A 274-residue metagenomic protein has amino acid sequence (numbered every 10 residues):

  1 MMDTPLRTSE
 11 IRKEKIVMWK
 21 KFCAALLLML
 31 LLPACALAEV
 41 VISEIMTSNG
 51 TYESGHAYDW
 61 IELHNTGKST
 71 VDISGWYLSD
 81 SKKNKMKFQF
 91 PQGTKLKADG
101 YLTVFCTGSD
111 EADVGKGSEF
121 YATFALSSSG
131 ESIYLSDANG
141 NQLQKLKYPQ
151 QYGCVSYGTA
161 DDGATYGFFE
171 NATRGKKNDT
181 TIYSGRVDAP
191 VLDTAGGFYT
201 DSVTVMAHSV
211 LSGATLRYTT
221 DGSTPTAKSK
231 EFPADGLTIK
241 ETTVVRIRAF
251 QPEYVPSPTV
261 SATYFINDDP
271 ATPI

Functional and structural regions predicted by a protein language model:
M1-V17: Short, Lys/Arg-enriched N-terminal segments with co-localized hydrophobic residues within the first ~10-30 amino acids
A25-P33: Bacterial N-terminal signal peptides
A36-K82, A125-S129, L146-Q150, D188-V191: A structural motif detector for short, solvent-exposed N-terminal "entry" segments of globular domains
V41, I45, K95-A98, V104 (+1 more regions): Short, compositionally stereotyped local motifs that mark structural "simplifiers"
T47-G50, T66-T70, K83-N84, T107-E111 (+4 more regions): Acidic glycine-/aspartate-rich tracts in secreted/extracellular proteins
T66, Y121-R174: Conserved beta-structured recognition patch
Y77-S79, S132-Y134, T215-T219: Beta-strand signatures of extracellular beta-sandwich domains
K85-A112: Intrinsically disordered, low-complexity Pro/Gly/Ser/Thr-rich segments with frequent PxxP/GP/PP motifs and embedded
